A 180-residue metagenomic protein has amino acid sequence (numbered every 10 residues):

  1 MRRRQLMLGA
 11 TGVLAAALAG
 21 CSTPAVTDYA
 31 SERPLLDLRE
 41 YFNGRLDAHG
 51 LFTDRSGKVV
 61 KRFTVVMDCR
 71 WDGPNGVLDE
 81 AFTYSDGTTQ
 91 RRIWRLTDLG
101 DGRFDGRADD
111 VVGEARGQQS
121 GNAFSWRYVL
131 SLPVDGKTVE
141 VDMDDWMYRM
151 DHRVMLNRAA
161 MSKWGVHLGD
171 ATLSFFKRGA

Functional and structural regions predicted by a protein language model:
R2-L8: N-terminal export leaders
Y29-R45: N-terminal helix-cap/turn-to-beta initiation motif at the start of protein domains
N43-G50, N157: A short, Trp-centered hydrophobic/proline-enriched beta-strand micro-motif
H49, T53-V134: Central antiparallel beta-sheet cores of small beta-barrel/beta-sandwich binding domains
V59-V65, T138-M143, H167-G169: Amphipathic hydrophobic-ligand
D144-A180: Glycine-rich, aromatic-bearing surface loops/beta-hairpins
